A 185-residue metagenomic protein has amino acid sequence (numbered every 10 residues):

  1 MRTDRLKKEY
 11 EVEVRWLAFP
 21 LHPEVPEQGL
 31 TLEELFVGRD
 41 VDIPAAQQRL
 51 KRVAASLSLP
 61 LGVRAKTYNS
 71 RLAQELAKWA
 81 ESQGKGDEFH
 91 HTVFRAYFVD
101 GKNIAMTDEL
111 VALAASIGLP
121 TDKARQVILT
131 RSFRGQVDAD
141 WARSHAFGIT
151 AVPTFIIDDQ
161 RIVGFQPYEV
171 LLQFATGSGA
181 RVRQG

Functional and structural regions predicted by a protein language model:
M1-V12, W16, R39, K78-G185: C-terminal cap of thioredoxin/glutaredoxin-like
A18-G29: Short, charge-patterned binding micro-sites
T31-L32, A77-W79: Short, surface-exposed amphipathic charged segments that create phosphate/polyanion-binding patches used for binding
L32-A54: Short, structured active-site "lid" loops
E33-V37, S58-L61, D122-V127: Short glycine/proline- and acidic residue-enriched helix-loop micro-motifs that form flexible lids or anion-recognition
F36-D40, P44, G62, K66 (+1 more regions): Short gly/ser-rich anion-binding loops that grip negatively charged ligand groups
A46-Y68: A conserved beta-strand/loop capping segment in the N-terminal third of enzymes that catalyze redox or closely related
L72-L76: Conserved N-terminal beta-strand and adjoining loop/helix that marks the start of the Nudix/MutT-like hydrolase domain
